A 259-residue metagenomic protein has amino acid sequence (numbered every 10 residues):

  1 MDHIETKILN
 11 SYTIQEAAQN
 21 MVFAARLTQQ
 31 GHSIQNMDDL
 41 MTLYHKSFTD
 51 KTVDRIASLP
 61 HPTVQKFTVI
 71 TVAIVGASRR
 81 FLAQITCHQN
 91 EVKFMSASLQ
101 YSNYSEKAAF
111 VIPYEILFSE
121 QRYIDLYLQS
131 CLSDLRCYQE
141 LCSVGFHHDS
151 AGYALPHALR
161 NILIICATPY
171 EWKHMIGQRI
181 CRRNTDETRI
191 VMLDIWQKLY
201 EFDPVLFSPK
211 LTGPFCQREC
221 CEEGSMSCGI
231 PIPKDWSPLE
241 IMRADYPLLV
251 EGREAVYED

Functional and structural regions predicted by a protein language model:
M1-D259: Family-specific signature for flavin-dependent thymidylate synthase
